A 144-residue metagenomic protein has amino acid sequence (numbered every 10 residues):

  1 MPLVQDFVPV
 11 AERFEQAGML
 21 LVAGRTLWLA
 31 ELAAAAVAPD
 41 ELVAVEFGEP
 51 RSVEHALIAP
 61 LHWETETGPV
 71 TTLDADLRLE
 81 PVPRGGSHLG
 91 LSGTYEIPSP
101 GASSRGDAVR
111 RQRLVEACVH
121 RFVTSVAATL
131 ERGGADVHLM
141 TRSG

Functional and structural regions predicted by a protein language model:
M1-L42: Hydrophobic ligand-binding cavity/cleft-lining segments
V10, A17, A59, L91 (+1 more regions): Hydrophobic pocket/interface hotspot
A23-E31, E49, V137-T141: Short secondary-structure junctions
W28-H88, T94-E96: Hydrophobic-ligand binding "helix-grip"
I97-G144: A conserved amphipathic terminal alpha-helix motif
